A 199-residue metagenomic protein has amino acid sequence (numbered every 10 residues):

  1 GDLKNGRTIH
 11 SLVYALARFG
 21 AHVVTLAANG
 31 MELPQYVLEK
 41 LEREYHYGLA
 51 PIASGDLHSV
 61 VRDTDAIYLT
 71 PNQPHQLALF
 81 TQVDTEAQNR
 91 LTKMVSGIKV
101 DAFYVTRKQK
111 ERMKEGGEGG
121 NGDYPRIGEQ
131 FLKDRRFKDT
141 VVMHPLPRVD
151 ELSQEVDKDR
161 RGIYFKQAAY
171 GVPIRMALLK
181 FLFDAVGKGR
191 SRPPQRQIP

Functional and structural regions predicted by a protein language model:
G1-I98, Y104-V105: Glycine-rich phosphate/diphosphate-binding loop of Rossmann-like nucleotide-binding domains
L12, V37, G128-F131, L152: Residues within well-ordered alpha-helices
A17-R18, V95-I98, E129-D139: Short, conserved loop/helix-junction motifs that constitute active-site signature segments in enzyme catalytic cores
H58, E129-K133, L179: Generic hydrophobic alpha-helical scaffold/packing signal
P71-H75, R107-R112, P147-V149: Short glycine-rich anion-binding loops that position phosphate/pyrophosphate groups of nucleotides and phosphorylated
A78, G116-N121, R135-P199: Adenosine-phosphate binding glycine-rich loop
L79-T85, K114-I127: Short, surface-exposed loop/helix-turn segments at secondary-structure junctions that function as lids/hinges flanking
